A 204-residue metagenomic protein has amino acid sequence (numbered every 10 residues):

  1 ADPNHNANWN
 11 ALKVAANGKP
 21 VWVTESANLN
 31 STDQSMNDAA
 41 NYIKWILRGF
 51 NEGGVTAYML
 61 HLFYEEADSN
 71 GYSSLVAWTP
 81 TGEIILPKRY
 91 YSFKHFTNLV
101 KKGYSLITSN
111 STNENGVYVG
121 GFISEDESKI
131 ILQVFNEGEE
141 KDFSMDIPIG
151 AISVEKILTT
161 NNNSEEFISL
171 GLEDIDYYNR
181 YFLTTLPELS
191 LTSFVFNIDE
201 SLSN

Functional and structural regions predicted by a protein language model:
A1-L29: Active-site neighborhood of glycoside hydrolase catalytic domains
D2-N8, L29-T32, E65-N70, E139-D142 (+2 more regions): Flexible loop/turn segments at secondary-structure boundaries
G18-N98, Y104-G116: Aromatic/acidic polysaccharide-binding cleft in carbohydrate-active enzymes
E25-N28, M59-F63, V134-N136, I147-I149 (+2 more regions): Active-site proximal loops enriched in glycine and acidic residues that flank catalytic Cys/His/Asp and coordinate
V100-K101, G138-E139, D199-S201: Acidic glycine-/aspartate-rich tracts in secreted/extracellular proteins
T112-I152, L189: Carbohydrate-binding surface patches
P148-F167: Solvent-exposed beta-hairpin/edge-strand motifs
E173-S203: C-terminal beta-strand-rich structural cap/linker in extracellular carbohydrate-active enzymes
